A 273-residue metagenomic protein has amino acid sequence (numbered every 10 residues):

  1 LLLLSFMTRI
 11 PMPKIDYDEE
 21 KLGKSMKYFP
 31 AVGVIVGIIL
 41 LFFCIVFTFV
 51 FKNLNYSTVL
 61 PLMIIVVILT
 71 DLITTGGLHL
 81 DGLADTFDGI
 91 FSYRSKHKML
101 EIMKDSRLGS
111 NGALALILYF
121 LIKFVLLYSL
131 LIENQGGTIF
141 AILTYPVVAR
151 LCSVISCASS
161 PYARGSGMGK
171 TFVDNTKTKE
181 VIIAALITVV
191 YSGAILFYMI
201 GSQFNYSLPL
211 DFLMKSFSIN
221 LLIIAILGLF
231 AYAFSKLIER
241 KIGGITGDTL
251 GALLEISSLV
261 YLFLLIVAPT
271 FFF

Functional and structural regions predicted by a protein language model:
L1-Y17: Membrane-proximal soluble regions of multi-pass membrane proteins
F6, G77-L83, F87, L151-A163: Membrane-water interface of transmembrane alpha-helices
L22-F42, G89-G137, A141-I142, K179-L196 (+1 more regions): Multi-pass membrane catalytic core of lipid/isoprenoid biosynthesis enzymes
Y28-F87, F140-T144, S216-I238: Membrane-embedded alpha-helical segments that form the functional core of polytopic membrane enzymes, especially those
I39, F43-F47, F51, T70 (+10 more regions): Alpha-helical membrane-inserting segments
V67-L108, S235-S257: Acidic (Asp/Glu-rich) catalytic motifs at the cytosolic membrane interface
L151-A185, I242: Solvent-exposed interhelical
I183-I245: Glycine/small-residue-rich hydrophobic helix-like segments
